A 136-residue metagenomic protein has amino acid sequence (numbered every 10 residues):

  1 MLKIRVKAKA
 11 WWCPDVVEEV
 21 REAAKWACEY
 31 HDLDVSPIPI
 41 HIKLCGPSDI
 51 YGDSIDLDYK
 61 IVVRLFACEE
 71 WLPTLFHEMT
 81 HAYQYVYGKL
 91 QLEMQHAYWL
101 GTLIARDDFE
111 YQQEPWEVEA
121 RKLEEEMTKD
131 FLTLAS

Functional and structural regions predicted by a protein language model:
M1-L57, C68: Auxiliary, metal-adjacent structural segments of Zn-dependent hydrolase domains
W26-Y30, Y83, L123, M127: Short alpha-helical scaffold segments that flank and stabilize functional sites
Y30-S36, K89-Q91, D130-S136: Surface-exposed helix-capping loop/turn segments at secondary-structure junctions
D53-I61, Q95-T102: A short glycine/small-residue-enriched secondary-structure motif
Y59-L75: Short pre-active-site segment immediately N-terminal to the catalytic Zn-binding motif
E69, P73, Y85-V118: Post-HEXXH active-site segment of zinc metalloproteases
F76-Q84: Short active-site segment of divalent metal-dependent hydrolases/proteases that encodes the spacing between
E110-E117, K122-S136: Long, well-structured alpha-helical subdomains associated with metal-dependent extracellular/ecto-lumenal hydrolases
